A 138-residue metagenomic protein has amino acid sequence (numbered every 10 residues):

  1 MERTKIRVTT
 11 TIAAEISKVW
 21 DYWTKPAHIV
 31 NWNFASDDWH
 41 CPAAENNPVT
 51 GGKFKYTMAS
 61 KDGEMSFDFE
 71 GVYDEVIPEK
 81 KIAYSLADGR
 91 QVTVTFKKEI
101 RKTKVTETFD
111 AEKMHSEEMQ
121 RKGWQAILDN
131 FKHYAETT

Functional and structural regions predicted by a protein language model:
M1-H40: Hydrophobic ligand-binding cavity/cleft-lining segments
R3, E64, A87-G89: Glycine-centered tight beta-turn/hairpin loop motif at sheet-sheet or coil-to-beta transitions
T10, A43-A44, F69-D74, Q91-K98: Hydrophobic/aromatic beta-strand elements that line small-molecule binding cavities or substrate pockets in beta-rich
I16-S17, P48-V49, D74-E79, T95-K104: A short, structured loop/turn motif at beta-sheet edges
V19-W20, I29, F54-Y56, Y73 (+3 more regions): Hydrophobic pocket/interface hotspot
H40-Y84: Glycine-rich portal/gate segments that line the openings of hydrophobic small-molecule binding cavities
K81-I127, F131: Beta-strand/loop substructures that line and gate deep hydrophobic ligand-binding cavities in soluble
Y134-T138: Short, highly charged C-terminal tails/helix-capping segments
